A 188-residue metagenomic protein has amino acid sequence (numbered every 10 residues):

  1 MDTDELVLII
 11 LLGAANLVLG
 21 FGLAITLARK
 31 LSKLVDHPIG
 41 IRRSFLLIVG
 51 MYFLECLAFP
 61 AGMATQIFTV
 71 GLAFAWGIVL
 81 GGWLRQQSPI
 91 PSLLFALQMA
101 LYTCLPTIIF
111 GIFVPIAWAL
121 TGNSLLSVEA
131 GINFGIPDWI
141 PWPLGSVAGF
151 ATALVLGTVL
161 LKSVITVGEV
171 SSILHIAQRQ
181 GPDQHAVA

Functional and structural regions predicted by a protein language model:
M1-L72: Transmembrane alpha-helical insertion/packing segments
L8-A15, G135-K162: Hydrophobic alpha-helical transmembrane segments
G22-K30, G77-G81, V164, G168-S172: Juxtamembrane interface elements at the cytosolic ends of transmembrane helices in multi-pass membrane proteins
C56-V79, S146-E169: Selective recognition of hydrophobic, aromatic-rich stretches within alpha-helical transmembrane segments of polytopic
A73-A100: Cytoplasmic juxtamembrane interface segments
Q98-A117: Hydrophobic alpha-helical membrane-insertion segments
W118-P141: Membrane-interfacial helical/loop segments at transmembrane boundaries in membrane proteins
V170-A188: Short, highly charged, low-complexity non-transmembrane loops/tails of multi-pass membrane proteins
